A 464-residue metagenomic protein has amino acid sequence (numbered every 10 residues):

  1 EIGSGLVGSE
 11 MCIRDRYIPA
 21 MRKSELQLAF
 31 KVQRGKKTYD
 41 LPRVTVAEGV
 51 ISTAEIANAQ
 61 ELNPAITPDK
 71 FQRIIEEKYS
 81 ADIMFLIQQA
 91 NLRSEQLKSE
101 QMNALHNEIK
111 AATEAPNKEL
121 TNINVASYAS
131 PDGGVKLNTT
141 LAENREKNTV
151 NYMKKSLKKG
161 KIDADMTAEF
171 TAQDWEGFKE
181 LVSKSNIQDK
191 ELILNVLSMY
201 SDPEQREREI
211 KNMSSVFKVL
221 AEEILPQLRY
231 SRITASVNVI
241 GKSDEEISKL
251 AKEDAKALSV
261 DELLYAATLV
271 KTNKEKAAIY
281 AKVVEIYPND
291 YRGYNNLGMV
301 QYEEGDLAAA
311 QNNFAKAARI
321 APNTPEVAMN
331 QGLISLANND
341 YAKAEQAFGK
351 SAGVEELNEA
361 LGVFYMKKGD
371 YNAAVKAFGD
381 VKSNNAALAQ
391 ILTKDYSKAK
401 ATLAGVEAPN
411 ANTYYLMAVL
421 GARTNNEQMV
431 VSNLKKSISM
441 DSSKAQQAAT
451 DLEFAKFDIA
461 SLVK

Functional and structural regions predicted by a protein language model:
I2-G8, I13: Single conserved hydrophobic/aromatic residue that forms the stacking wall/gate of nucleotide- or nucleobase-binding
A65-T67, F85, A90-A126, K154 (+2 more regions): Periplasmic peptidoglycan-binding/anchoring modules of Gram-negative envelope and division proteins
S130-T234: Periplasmic OmpA-like peptidoglycan-binding domain that tethers envelope proteins to the cell wall
T268, M299, L333, V363 (+2 more regions): Residue-level recognition of tetratricopeptide repeat
N296, N330, A360, N385 (+2 more regions): Canonical tetratricopeptide repeat
E303-E304, A337-N338, K367, L392-T393 (+2 more regions): Register position in tetratricopeptide repeats
K435, S439-K464: Terminal, low-structured helical/coil segments at or just beyond the last alpha-helical repeat
